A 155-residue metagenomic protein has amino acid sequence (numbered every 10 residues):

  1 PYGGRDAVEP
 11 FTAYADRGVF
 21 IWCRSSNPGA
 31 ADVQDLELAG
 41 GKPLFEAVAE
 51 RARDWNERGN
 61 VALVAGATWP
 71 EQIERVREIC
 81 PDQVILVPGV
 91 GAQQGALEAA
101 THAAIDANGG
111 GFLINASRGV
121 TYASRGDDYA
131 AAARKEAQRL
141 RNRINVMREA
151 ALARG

Functional and structural regions predicted by a protein language model:
P1-V64, D82: Conserved anion-binding
R5-V8, F45, A49, I73 (+2 more regions): Generic structural signal for well-ordered alpha-helices, preferentially at hydrophobic/aromatic core positions
P10-Y14, R51, W55, R75 (+4 more regions): Alpha-helical structural signal in soluble globular domains
V19-W22, L44-A47, V87-V90, G110-L113 (+1 more regions): Glycine-rich loops and low-complexity Gly/Arg-rich segments that provide flexible linkers or classic glycine-based
G29-D32, T121-R125: A short acidic, helix-capping loop that chelates divalent metal ions and anchors anionic groups
A67-I114, G119: A C-terminal functional module that forms or caps the active site or interfaces directly with catalytic machinery
A99-G109, Y122-G155: C-terminal helical cap(s) of enzyme catalytic domains, especially alpha/beta-barrels
